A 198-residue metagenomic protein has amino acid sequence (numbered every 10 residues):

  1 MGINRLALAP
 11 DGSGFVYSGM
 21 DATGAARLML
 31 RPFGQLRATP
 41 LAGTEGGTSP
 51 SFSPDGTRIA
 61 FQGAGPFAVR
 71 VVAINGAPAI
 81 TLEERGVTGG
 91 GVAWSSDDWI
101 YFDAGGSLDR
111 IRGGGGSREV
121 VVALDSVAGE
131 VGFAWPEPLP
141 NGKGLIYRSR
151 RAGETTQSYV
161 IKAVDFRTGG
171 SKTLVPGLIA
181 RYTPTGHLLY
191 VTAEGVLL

Functional and structural regions predicted by a protein language model:
M1-L198: Acidic, proline/glycine-rich low-complexity intrinsically disordered segments
